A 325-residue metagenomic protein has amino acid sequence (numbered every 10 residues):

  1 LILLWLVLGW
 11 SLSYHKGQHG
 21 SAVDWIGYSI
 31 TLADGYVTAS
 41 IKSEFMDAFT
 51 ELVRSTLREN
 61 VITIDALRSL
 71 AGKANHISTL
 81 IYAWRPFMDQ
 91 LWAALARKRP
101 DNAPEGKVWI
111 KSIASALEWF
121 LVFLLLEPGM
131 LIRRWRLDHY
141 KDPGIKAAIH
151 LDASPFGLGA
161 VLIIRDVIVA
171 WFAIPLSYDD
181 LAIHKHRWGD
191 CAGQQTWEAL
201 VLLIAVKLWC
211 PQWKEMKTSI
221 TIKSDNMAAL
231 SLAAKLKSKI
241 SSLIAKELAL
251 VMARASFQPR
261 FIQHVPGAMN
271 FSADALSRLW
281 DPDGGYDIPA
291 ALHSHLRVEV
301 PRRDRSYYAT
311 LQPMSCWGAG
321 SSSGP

Functional and structural regions predicted by a protein language model:
L1, K207-S272: RNase H catalytic domain
L1-I2, I30, W84-R85, A94 (+4 more regions): Short secondary-structure boundary/capping segments
W5, G27, A71-G72, L91 (+7 more regions): Mobile genetic element proteins and their domesticated derivatives, centered on retroelements and DNA transposons
H19-D138: C-terminal reverse transcriptase regions that engage the nucleic-acid substrate
D24, Y28-G35, A255, P259-P313: C-terminal functional segments of enzyme domains
S55, R165-L200, A228, K235-K237: A short, polar/acidic, helix/strand-boundary loop motif
S78-L80, L91, G159-L162, V206 (+2 more regions): A short acidic (Asp/Glu
D142-F156: Two-metal-ion RNase H-like nuclease active-site motif
